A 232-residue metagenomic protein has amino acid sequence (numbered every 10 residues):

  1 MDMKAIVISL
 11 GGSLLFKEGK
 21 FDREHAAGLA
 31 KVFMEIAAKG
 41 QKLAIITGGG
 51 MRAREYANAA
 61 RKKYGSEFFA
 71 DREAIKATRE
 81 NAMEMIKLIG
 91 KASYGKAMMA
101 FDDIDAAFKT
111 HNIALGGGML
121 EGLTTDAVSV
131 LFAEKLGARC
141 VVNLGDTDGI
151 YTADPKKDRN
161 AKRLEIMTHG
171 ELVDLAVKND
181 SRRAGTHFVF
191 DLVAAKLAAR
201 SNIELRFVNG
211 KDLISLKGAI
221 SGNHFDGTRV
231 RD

Functional and structural regions predicted by a protein language model:
M1-D232: C-terminal catalytic "cap/lid" subdomain
